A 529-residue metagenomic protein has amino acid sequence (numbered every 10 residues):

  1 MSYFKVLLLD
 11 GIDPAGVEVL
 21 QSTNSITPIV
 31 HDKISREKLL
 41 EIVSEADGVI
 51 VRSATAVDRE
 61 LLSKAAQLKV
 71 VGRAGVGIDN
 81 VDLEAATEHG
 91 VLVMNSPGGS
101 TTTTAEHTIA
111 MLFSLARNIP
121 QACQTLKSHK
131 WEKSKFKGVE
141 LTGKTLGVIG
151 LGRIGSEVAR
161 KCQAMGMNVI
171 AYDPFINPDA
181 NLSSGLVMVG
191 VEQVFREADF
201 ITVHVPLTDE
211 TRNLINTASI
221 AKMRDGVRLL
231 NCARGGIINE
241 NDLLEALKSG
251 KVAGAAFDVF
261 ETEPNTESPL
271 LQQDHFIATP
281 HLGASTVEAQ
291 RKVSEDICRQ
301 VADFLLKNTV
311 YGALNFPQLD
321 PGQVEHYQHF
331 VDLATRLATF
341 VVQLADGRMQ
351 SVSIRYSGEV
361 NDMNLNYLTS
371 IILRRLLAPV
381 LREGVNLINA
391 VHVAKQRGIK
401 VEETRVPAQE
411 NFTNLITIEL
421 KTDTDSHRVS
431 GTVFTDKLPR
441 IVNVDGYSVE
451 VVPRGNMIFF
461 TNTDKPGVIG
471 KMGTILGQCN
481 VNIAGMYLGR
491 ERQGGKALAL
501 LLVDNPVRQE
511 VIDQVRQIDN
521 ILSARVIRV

Functional and structural regions predicted by a protein language model:
M1-M94, N216: An N-terminal-biased, well-structured beta-alpha scaffold segment characteristic of Rossmann-like dinucleotide-binding
H31-D32, R52, A74-G75, G90-T102 (+4 more regions): Short beta->alpha connector loops at strand-helix junctions that form conserved, small/polar/Pro-enriched
V57-L62, P174-P269: Rossmann-like adenosine-cofactor binding region
H89, P97-T145, E157-R160, A164-M165 (+1 more regions): Phosphate-binding beta-alpha-beta segment of Rossmann-like dinucleotide-binding domains, i.e., the NAD(P)
H89, V93-M94, G226-L344, N361 (+3 more regions): Rossmann-like dinucleotide-binding domain for NAD(H)/NADP(H)
A105-Q124, K144, Q163-M167, E295-N308 (+1 more regions): Oxidoreductase and adenylate-handling cofactor-binding alpha/beta cores
L151-G152: Glycine-rich Rossmann-fold phosphate-binding loop(s) that bind the pyrophosphate of adenine dinucleotide cofactors
Q318-V529: A conserved regulatory-domain signal marking ACT and ACT-like small-molecule sensing domains and adjacent regulatory
